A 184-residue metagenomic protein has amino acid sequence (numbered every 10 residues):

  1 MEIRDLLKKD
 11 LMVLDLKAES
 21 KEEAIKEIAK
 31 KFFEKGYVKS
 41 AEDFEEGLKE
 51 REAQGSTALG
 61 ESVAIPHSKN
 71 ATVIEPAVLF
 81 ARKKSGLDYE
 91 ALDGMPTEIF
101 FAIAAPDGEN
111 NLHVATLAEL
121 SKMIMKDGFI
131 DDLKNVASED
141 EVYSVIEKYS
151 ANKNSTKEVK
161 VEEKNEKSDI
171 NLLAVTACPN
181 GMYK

Functional and structural regions predicted by a protein language model:
M1-Y183: Cytosolic covalent-transfer regions centered on His/Cys nucleophiles that carry phosphoryl or persulfide groups
